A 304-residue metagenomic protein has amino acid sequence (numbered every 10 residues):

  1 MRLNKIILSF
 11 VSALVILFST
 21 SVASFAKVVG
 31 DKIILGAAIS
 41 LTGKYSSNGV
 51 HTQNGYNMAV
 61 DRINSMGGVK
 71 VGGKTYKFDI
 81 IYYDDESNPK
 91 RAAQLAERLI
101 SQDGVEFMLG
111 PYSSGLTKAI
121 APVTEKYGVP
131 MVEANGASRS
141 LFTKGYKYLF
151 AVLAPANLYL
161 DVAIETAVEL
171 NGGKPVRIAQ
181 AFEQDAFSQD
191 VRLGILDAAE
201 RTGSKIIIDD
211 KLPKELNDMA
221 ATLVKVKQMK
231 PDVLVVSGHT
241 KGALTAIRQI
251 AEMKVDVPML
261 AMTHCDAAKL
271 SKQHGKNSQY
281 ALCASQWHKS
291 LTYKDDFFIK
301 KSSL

Functional and structural regions predicted by a protein language model:
M1-I34: Short, low-complexity disordered leader/linker segments with a strong preference for bacterial N-terminal type II
K27-V28, I34, S47-N54, M66-T143 (+3 more regions): Beta-alpha junction/loop-to-helix N-cap segments that form part of ligand/metal-binding clefts
I34-A38, D79-Y82, E106-P111, P130-N135 (+6 more regions): Structural recognition of the beta-strand scaffold that forms the well-ordered cores of secreted hydrolase catalytic
L41, K147-K211, V233: An alpha-beta-alpha
K44, M58-M66, Y83-E86, L95-E106 (+11 more regions): Structured segments of extracytoplasmic/periplasmic soluble domains in secreted or envelope-associated proteins
K44-N54, A186-V191: Glycine- and acidic-residue-enriched helix-capping/strand-helix junction motifs
A92, V152-P175, D190, D218-A220 (+3 more regions): Hydrophobic alpha-helical segments within soluble ligand-binding/sensing domains
I247-L304: Extracellular/periplasmic periplasmic-binding protein-like sensory domains
